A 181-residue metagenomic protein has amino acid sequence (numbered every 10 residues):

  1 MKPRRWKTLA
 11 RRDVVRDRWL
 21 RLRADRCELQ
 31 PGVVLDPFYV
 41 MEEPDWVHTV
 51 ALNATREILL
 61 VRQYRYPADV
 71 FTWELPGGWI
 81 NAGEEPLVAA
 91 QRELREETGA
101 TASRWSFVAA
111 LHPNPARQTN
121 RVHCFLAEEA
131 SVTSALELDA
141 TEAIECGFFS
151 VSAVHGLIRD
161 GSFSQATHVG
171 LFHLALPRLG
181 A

Functional and structural regions predicted by a protein language model:
M1-V15: Extended interaction-bearing regions that mediate binding to partners or small molecules
R11, V61-Q63, A110: Residue-level detector of high-confidence beta-strand sites
R11-H48, A54: Acidic, metal-coordinating catalytic segment for phosphate/diphosphate chemistry, firing primarily on the Nudix
R21-D25, F71, R121-H123, E145: Short beta-strand micro-motifs in enzyme catalytic cores
D36, W46-H48, N53, G78-G170: Unchanged
Y39-V40, Y64, P113: Residue-level structural signal for beta-strand termini and adjacent loop
E43-V70, E74: A glycine-rich, hydrophobic loop/mini-helix early in the fold
V169-A181: Short, amphipathic C-terminal "tail helix"
